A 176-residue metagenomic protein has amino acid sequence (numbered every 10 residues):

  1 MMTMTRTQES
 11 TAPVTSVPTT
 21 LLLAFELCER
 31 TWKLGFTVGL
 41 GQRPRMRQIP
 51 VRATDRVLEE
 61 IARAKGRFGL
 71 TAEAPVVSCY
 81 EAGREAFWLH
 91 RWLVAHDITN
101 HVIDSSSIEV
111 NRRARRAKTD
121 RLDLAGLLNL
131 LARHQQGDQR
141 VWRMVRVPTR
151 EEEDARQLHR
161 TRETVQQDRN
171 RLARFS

Functional and structural regions predicted by a protein language model:
M1-S176: Phosphate- and other anionic-substrate recognition elements at nucleic-acid/protein interfaces
